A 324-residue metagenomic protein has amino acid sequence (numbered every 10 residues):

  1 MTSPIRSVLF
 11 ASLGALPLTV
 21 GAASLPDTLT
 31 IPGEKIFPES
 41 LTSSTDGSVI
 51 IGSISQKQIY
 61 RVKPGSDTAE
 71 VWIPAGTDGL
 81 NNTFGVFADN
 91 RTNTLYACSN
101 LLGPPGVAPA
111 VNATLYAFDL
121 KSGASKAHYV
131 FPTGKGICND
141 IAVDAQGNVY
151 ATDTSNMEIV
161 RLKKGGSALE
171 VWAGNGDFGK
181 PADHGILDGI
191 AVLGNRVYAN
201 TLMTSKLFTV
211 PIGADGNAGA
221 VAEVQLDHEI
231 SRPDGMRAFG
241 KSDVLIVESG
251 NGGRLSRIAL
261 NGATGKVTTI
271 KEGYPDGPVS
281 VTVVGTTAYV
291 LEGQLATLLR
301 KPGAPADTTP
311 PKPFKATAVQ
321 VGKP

Functional and structural regions predicted by a protein language model:
A23-I36, V319-G322: A short helix->beta-strand "capping" segment at the edge of beta-propeller domains
L25-I31, T68-G76, A124-F131, E170-A182 (+2 more regions): A short beta-strand motif characteristic of beta-propeller blades
P32-V49, I54, T77-L101, F131-V149 (+3 more regions): Beta-rich, blade/repeat-based domains predominating in secreted/periplasmic proteins but also intracellular
I50-S55, D89, L95-A110, V149-S155 (+3 more regions): Conserved beta-strand positions in repeat-built beta-propeller and related beta-rich domains
Q58-Y60, A113-Y116, E158-R161, K206-F208 (+2 more regions): A short loop-to-beta-strand structural motif that recurs across blades of beta-propeller domains
K63-D67, D119-A124, K163-S167, P211-G216 (+2 more regions): Short loop/turn segments that connect beta-strands within beta-propeller blades
P109-Q146: Asp-box/WD-like beta-propeller blade repeats and closely related beta-sheet repeat scaffolds
V111-K121, P305-K323: Beta-propeller blade signature
